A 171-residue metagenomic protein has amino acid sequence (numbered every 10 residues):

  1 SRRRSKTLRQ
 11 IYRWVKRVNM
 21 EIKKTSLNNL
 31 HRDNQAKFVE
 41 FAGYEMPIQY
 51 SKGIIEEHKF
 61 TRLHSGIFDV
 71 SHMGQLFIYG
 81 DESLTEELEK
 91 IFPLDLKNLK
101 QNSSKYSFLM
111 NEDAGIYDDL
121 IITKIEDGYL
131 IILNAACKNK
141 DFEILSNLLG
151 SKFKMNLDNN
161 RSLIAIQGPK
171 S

Functional and structural regions predicted by a protein language model:
R3-N19: Short, Lys/Arg-enriched N-terminal segments with co-localized hydrophobic residues within the first ~10-30 amino acids
N19-S171: Basic, glycine/lysine-rich polyanion-binding surfaces/domains
